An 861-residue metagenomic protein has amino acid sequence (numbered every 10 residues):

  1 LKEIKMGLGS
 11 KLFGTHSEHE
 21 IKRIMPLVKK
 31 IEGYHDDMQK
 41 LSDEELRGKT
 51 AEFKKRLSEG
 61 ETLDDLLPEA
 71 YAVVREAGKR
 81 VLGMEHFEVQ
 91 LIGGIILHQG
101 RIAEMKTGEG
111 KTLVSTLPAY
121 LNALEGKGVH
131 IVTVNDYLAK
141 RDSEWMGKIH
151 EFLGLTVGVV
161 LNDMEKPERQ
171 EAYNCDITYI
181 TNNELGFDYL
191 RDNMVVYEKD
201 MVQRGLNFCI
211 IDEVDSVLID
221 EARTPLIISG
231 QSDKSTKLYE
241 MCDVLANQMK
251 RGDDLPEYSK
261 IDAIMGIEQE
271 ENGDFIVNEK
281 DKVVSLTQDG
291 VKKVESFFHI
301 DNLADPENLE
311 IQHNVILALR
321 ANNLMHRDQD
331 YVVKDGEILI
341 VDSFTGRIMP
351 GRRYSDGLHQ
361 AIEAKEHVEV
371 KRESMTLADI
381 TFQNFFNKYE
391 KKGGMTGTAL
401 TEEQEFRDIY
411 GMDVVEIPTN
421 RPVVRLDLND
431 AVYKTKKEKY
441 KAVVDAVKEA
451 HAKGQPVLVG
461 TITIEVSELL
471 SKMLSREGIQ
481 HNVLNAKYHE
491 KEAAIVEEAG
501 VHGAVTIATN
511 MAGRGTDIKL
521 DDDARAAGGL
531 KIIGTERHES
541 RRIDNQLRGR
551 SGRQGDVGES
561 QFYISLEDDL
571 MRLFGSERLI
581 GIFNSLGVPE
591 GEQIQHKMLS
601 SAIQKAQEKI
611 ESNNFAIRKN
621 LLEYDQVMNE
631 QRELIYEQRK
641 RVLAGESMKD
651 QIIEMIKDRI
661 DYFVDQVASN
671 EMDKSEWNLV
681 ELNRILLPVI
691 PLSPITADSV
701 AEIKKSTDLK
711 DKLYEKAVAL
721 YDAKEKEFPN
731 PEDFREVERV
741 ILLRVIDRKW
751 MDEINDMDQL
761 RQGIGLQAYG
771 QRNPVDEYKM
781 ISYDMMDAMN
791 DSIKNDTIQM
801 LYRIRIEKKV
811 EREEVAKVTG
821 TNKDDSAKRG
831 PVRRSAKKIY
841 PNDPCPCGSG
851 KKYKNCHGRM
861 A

Functional and structural regions predicted by a protein language model:
K5-G587, Y636-E637, E654, D658 (+1 more regions): Conserved P-loop NTPase motor core
H35, V432, Y624, R739 (+1 more regions): Generic anion/oxyanion-binding catalytic loop in active/binding sites
S115, V443, G830-V832, Y840: Active-site-adjacent structural elements in folded domains
Y331-L339, T345-R352, Q554-G555, F562 (+2 more regions): Extended, charged helical/alpha-beta scaffold domains that provide interaction surfaces
V459, I507, W750, M786 (+2 more regions): Hydrophobic, well-ordered secondary-structure elements that form the walls of internal hydrophobic environments
K837-K854, G858: Short Cys/His-rich zinc-binding micro-motifs
